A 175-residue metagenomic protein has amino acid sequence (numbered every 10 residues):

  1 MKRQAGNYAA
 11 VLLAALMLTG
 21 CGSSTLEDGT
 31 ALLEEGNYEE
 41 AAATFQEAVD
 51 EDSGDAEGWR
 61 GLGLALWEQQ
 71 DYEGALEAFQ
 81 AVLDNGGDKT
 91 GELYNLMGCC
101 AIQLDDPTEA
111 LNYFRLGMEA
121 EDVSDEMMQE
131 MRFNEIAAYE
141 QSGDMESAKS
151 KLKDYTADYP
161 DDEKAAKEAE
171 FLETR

Functional and structural regions predicted by a protein language model:
S23-S24, E57, G91-E92, E126 (+2 more regions): Start-of-helix register in tetratricopeptide repeats
S53, G87-D88, D122, P160: Short coil turns that delineate tetratricopeptide repeat
G61-L64, E68, N95-L96, E130 (+2 more regions): Canonical tetratricopeptide repeat
